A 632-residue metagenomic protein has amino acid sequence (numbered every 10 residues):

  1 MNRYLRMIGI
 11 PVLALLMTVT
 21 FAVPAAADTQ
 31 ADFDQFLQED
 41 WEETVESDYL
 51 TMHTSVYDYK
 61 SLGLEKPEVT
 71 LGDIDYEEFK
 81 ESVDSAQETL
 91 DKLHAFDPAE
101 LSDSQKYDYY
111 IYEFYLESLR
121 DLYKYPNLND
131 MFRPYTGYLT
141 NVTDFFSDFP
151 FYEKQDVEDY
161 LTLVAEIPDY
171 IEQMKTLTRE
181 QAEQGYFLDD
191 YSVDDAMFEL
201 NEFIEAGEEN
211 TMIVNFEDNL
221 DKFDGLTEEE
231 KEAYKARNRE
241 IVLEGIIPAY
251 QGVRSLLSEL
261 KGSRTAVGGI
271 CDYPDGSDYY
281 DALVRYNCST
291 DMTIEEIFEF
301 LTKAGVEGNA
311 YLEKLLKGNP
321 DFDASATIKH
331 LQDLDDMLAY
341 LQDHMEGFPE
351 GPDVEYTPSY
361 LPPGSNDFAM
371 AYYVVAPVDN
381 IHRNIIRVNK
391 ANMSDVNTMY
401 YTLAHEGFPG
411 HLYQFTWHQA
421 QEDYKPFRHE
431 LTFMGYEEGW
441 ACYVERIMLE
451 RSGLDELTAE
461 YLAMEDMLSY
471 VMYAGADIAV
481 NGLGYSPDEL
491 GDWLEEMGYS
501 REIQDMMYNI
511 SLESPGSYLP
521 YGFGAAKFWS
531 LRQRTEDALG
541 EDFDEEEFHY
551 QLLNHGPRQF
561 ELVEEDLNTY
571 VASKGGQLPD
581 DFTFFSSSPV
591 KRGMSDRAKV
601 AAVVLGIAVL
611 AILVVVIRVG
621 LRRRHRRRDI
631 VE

Functional and structural regions predicted by a protein language model:
M1-N2, S595: N-terminal hydrophobic targeting signals that begin at the initiator methionine
N2-R3, I8-L16, A31, D91 (+2 more regions): N-terminal functional modules and adjacent low-complexity/disordered segments of proteins
Y4-A25, V604-R618: Sec-dependent N-terminal signal peptides of Gram-positive bacterial secreted proteins and lipoproteins
Y4-R6, T583, A598, V631: Intrinsic disorder/low-complexity detector
V19-D32, R592-S595, V619-R624: Sec-dependent signal peptide cleavage junction
D28-K591, V604-V616: N-terminal maturation segment of proteins
S595-L605, V614-H625: Alpha-helical transmembrane segments in eukaryotic/viral proteins
H625-E632: Cytoplasmic C-terminal tails of single-pass
